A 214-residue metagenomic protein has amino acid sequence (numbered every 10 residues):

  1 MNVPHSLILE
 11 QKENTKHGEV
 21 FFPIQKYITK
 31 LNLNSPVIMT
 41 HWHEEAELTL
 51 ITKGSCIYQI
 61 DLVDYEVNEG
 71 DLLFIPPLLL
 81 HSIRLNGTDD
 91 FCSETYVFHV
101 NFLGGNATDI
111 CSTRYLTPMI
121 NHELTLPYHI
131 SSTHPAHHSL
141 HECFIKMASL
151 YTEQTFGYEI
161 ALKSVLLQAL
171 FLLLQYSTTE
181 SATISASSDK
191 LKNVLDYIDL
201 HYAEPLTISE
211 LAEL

Functional and structural regions predicted by a protein language model:
N2-Q25, L80, R84-S149: A hydrophobic/aromatic-rich effector-binding and dimerization subdomain of bacterial HTH-type transcriptional regulators
Q25-H43, T52: Conserved short histidine dyad/triad with adjacent acidic residue
H41-Q59, F74: Short, conserved beta-strand element in jelly-roll/cupin
E47-L50, S139-C143, V165, L172: Amphipathic, well-ordered alpha-helical segments in soluble domains
S55-I57, D64, L80: Structural motif
L62-P77: Short acidic-glycine-tyrosine-enriched beta hairpin
L126-H137, Y151-L214: Short, Lys/Arg-enriched, Trp-marked, Pro/Gly-tolerant hinge/linker segments that flank
